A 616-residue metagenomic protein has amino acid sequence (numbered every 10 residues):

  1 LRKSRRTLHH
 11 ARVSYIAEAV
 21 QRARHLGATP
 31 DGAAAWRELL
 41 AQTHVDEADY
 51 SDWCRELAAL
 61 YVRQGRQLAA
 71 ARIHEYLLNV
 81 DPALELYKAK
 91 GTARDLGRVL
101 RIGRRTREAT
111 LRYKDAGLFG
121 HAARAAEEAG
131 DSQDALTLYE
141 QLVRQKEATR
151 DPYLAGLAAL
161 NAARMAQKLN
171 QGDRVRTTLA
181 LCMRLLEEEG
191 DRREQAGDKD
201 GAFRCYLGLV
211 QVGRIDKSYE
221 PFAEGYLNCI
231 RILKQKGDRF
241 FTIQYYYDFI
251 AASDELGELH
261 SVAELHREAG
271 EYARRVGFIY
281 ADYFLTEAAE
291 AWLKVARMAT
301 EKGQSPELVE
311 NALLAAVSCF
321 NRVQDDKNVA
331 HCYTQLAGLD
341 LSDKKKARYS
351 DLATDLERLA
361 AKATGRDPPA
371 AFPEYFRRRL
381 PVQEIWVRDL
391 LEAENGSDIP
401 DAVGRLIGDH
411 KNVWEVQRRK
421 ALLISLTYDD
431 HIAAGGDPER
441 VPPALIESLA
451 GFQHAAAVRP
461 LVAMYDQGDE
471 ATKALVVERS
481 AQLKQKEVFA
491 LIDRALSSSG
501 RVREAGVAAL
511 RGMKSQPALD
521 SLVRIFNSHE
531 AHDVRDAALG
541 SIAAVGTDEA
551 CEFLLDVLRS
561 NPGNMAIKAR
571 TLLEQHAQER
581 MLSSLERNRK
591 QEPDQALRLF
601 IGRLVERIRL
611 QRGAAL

Functional and structural regions predicted by a protein language model:
T43, G277, Q324, D340 (+11 more regions): Alpha-solenoid repeat junctions
L68, D81, R107, G120 (+14 more regions): Alpha-solenoid HEAT/ARM repeat scaffold
H74, A126, A162, C182 (+16 more regions): Hydrophobic core/packing positions within alpha-helical solenoid repeats
R107, Q383-D389, N412-A433, H454-Y465 (+5 more regions): Amphipathic alpha-helical scaffolding segments comprising HEAT/armadillo-like alpha-solenoid repeats
A158, A312, Y349, V387 (+9 more regions): Conserved hydrophobic register position within alpha-solenoid helical repeats
R204-L207, G404, E447, A463 (+7 more regions): Residue-level signature of alpha-solenoid helical repeat scaffolds
G396-S397, E439, A455, D469-A471 (+6 more regions): Alpha-helix N-cap/helix-start positions at coil->helix boundaries
